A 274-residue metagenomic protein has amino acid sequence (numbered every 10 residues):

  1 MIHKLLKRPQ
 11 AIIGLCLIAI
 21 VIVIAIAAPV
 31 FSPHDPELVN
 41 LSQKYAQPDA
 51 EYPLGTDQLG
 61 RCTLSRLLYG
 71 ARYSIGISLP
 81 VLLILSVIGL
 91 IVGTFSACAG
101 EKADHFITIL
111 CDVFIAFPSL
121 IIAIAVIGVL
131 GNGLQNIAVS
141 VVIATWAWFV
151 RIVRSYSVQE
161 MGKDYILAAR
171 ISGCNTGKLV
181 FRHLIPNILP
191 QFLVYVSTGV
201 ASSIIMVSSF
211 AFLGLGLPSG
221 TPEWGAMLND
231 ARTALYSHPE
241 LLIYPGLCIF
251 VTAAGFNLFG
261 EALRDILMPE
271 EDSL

Functional and structural regions predicted by a protein language model:
M1-H34, I188: N-terminal signal-anchor/first transmembrane alpha helix
P53, D57, V87-G89, A97-E160 (+1 more regions): Generic hydrophobic transmembrane alpha-helix motif, especially the helices
T63-C98, T252: Transmembrane alpha-helix signature in integral membrane proteins
R72-I88, A123, G177-S209, F256: Transmembrane alpha-helices
I124, G133-A138, V142, W148-I152 (+1 more regions): Non-cytoplasmic
I127-V129, S157, I205-C248, L274: Glycine-rich helix-loop "coupling/hinge" segments at transmembrane-helix boundaries in multipass transporters
A144, P190, V194-V200, P239-L274: C-terminal transmembrane helix and the adjacent membrane-cytosol boundary/short C-terminal tail of inner/organellar
